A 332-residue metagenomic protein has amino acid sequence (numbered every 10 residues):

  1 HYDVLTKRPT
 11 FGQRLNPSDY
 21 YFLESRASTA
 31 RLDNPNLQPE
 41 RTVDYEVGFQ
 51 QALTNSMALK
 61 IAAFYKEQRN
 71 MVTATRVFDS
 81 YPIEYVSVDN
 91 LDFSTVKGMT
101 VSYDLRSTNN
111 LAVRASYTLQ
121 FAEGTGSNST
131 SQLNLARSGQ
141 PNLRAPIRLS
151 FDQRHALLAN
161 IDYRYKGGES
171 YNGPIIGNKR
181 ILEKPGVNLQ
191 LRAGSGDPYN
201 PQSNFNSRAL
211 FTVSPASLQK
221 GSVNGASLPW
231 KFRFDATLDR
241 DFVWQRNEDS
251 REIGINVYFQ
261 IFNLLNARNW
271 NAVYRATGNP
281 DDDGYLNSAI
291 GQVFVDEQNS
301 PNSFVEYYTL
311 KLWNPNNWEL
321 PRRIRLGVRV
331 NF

Functional and structural regions predicted by a protein language model:
H1-V4, Q13, L59-Y65, A115-L119 (+4 more regions): Transmembrane beta-barrel strands of outer-membrane/channel proteins
D3-G12, Y20-E24, T29, P35-V86 (+1 more regions): Membrane-embedded beta-barrel scaffold of Gram-negative outer-membrane proteins
T6, G168-P215, P229-R233, D239-F332: C-terminal beta-signal and adjacent terminal beta-strands/loops of Gram-negative outer-membrane beta-barrel proteins
T10-P17, E24-S25, V72-F78, Q120 (+4 more regions): Outer-membrane beta-barrel translocator domains and adjoining extracellular loop/strand segments of Gram-negative
R26-D33, Y81-V88, V96-K97, G139-A145 (+2 more regions): Extracytoplasmic loops and strand-loop junctions of Gram-negative outer membrane beta-barrel proteins
P35, V47, D89, M99-V101 (+3 more regions): Membrane-embedded beta-strands of outer-membrane beta-barrel proteins, especially the hydrophobic/small aromatic
R41-V43, F93-K97, Q153-L157, W230-F234 (+2 more regions): Residues that define the transmembrane beta-barrel architecture of outer-membrane proteins
A63-Q68, D79, E84-G196: Gram-negative outer-membrane beta-barrel transporters
